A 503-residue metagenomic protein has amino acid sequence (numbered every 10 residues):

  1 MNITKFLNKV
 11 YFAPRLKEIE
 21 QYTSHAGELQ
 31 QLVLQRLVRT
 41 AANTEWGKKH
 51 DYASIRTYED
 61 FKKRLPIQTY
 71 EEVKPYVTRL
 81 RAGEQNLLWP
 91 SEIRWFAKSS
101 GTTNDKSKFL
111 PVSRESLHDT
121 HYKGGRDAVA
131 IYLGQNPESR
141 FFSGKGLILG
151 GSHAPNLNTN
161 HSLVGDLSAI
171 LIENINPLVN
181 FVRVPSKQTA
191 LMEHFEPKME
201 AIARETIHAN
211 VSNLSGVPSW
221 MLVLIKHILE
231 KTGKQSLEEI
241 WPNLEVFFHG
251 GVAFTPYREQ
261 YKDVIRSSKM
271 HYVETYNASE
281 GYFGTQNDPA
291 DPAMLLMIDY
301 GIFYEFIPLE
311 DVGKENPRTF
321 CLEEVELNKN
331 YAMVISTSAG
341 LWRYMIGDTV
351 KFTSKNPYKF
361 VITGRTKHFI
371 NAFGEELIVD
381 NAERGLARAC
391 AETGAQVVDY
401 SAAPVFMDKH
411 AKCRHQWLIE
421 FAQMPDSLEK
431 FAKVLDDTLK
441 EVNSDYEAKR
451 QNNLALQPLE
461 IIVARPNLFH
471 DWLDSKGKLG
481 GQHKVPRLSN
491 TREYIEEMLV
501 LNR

Functional and structural regions predicted by a protein language model:
M1-A53, F61-Q68, Y76-G83, S168-R503: Active-site glycine/GP-rich loop and adjacent strand/helix microenvironment that borders small-molecule binding pockets
E28, L32-F96, K108-V112, D119 (+2 more regions): Active-site diphosphate/adenylate-binding microenvironment
F96-T103: Conserved helicase ATPase motor motifs in RecA-like P-loop NTPase domains
D105-L110, F369-A372: Short small-residue beta-strand/loop micro-motif enriched in glycine and branched aliphatics
K106, F142-G144, N243-L244, M270: Short coil/turn connectors at secondary-structure junctions
P111, E115-H121, F248, H271: Long, hydrophobic, well-ordered secondary-structure blocks that form the structural core and pocket-lining surfaces
I131-P177: Conserved AMP-binding loop of ANL adenylate-forming enzymes
